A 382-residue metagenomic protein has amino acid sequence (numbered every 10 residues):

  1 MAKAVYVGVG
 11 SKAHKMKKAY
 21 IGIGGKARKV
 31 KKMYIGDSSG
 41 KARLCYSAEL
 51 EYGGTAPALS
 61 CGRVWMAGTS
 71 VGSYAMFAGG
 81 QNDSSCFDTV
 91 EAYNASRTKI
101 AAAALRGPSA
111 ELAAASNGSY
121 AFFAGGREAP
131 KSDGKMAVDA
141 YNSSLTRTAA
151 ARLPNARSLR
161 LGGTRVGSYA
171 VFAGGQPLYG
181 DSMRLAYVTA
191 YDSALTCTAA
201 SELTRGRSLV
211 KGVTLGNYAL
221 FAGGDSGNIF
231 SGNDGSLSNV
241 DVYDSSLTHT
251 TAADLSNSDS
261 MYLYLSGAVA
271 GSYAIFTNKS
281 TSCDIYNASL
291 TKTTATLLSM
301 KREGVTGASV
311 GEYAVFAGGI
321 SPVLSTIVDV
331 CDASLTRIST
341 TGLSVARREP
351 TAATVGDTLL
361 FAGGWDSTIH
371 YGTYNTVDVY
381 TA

Functional and structural regions predicted by a protein language model:
A2-K12, G22, I35-A382: Kelch-like beta-propeller repeat domains
